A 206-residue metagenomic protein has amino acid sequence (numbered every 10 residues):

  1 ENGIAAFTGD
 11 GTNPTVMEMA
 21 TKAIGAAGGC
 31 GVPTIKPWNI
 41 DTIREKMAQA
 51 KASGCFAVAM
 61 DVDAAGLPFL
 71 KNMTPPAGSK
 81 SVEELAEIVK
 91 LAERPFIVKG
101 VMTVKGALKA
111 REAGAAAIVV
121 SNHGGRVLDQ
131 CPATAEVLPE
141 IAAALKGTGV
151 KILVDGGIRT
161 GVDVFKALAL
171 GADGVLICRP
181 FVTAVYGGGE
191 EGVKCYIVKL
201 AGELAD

Functional and structural regions predicted by a protein language model:
E1-A113, G124-V127: Active-site entrance/lid segments in N-terminal catalytic domains of soluble metabolic enzymes
G9, V120, I177: Short beta-strand and adjacent tight-turn residues that come in two discontinuous sequence segments and form the edges
G28-K46, L128-P132, L145-D155, A201-D206: Short, basic, helix/turn surface patches
M60, I118, A167: Terminal peptide-recognition signature
P75-G78, P132-L138: Charged helix-capping and loop-helix junction motifs
A107-A110, A115, A167, A172: Small-residue (primarily alanine) positions within well-ordered alpha-helices, especially packing/interaction faces
E136-D206: Alpha/beta catalytic cores of nucleotide-metabolism and tRNA/nucleoside-modifying enzymes
